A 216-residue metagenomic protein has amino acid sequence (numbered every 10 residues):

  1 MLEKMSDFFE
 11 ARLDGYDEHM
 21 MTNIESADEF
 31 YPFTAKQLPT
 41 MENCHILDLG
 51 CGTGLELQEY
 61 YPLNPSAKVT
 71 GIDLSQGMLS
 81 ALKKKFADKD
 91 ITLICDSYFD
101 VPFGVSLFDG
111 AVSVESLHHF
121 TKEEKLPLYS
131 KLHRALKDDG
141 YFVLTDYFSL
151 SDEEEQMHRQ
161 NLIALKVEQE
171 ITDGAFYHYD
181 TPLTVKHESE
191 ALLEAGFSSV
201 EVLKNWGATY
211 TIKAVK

Functional and structural regions predicted by a protein language model:
M1-T40, L55: Conserved class I S-adenosyl-L-methionine
A35-M41, L63, P102: Glycine-rich helix-loop-beta junction characteristic of Rossmann-like nucleotide cofactor-binding loops
L47-L49, T53-D100: Class I SAM-dependent methyltransferase SAM/SAH-binding core
F103-A111: A short acidic, Gly/Pro-enriched loop at the edge of an enzyme's catalytic core that lines a small-molecule cofactor
S113-S116: A short beta-strand submotif of the Rossmann-like class I SAM-dependent methyltransferase core that lines
L126-D138: A short glycine-rich, Lys/Arg-flanked "PGG" loop and its adjoining helix->strand segment in the class I
T145-A195, E201: C-terminal alpha-helical "lid/dimerization" subdomain adjacent to the S-adenosyl-L-methionine
A195-K216: Core SAM-dependent methyltransferase catalytic element
